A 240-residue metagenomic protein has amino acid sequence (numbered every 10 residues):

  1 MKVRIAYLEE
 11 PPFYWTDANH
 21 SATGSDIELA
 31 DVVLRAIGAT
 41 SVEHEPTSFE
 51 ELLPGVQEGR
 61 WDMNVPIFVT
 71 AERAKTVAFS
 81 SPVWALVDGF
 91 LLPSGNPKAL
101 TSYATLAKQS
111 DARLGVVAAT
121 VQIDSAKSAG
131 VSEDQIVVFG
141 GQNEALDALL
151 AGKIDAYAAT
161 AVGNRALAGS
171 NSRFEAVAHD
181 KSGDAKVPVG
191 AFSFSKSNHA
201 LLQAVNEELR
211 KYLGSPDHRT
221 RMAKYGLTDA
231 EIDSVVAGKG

Functional and structural regions predicted by a protein language model:
M1-I67, K75-T76: Extracytoplasmic small-molecule ligand-binding "clamshell" domains of the periplasmic binding protein/Venus flytrap
L8, A85-G89, G169-R210, T228-G240: Periplasmic-binding protein-like
L8, V42-P54, T101, V137-A151: Short helix-initiation/N-cap motifs at beta->coil->alpha
V33, V56-Q57, L106, L149-L150 (+1 more regions): Hydrophobic residues within well-ordered alpha-helices
A39-S41, Q57-P66, D111-R113, G141 (+3 more regions): Alpha-to-beta junction loops
T40-E43, V121-V137, A176, L209-G240: Ligand-binding clefts/hinges and TM-proximal coupling segments of bilobed small-molecule sensing domains
E50-E51, I67-T76, K127, D155-K186: A ligand-binding cleft/hinge motif common to bilobed small-molecule-binding domains
P93-R113: Flexible hinge/capping segments at coil-to-helix
